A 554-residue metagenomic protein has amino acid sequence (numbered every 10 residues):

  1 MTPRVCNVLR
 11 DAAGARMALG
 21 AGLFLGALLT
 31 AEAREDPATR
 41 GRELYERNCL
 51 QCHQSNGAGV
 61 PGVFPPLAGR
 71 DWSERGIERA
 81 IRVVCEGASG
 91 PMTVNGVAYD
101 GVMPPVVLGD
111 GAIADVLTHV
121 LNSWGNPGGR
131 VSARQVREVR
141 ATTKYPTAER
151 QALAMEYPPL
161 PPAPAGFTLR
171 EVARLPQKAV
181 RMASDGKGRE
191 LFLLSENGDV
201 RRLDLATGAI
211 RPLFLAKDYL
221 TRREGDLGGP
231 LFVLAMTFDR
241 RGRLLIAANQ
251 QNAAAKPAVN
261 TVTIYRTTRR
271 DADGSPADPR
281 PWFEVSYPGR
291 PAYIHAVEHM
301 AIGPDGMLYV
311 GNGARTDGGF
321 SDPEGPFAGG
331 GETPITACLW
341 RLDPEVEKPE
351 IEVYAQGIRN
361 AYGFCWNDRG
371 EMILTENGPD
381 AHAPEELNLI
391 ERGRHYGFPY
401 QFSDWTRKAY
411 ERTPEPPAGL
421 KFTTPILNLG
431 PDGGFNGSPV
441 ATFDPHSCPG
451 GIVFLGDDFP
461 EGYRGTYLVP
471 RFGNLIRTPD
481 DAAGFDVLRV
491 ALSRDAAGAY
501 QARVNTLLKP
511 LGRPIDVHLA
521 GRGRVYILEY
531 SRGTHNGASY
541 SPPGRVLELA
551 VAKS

Functional and structural regions predicted by a protein language model:
M1-A15: N-terminal secretory signal peptides that target proteins for export/translocation
R16-A27: Bacterial N-terminal signal peptides
L28-D36: Bacterial Sec-dependent signal peptides at the C-terminal "C-region" and cleavage site
R34-E35, V94-T168, V172: Flexible coil segments in periplasmic/lumen-exposed cytochrome c-class electron-transfer proteins
E35-V60, S73-E86, A173: Sequence/structural segment immediately N-terminal to covalent heme-attachment motifs in c-type and related
A58-N95, D100-D110, I210-D218: Gly/Gly-Pro-rich "capping" loops immediately C-terminal to redox-active cysteine motifs in periplasmic/lumenal
R134, M155-T316, M372, H446-A496 (+3 more regions): Acidic, Gly/Ser/Thr-rich repeat motifs that build Ca2+-stabilized beta-propeller blades
Y157-A163, L231-V233, Q250-A253, R269 (+4 more regions): Beta-propeller domain segments
